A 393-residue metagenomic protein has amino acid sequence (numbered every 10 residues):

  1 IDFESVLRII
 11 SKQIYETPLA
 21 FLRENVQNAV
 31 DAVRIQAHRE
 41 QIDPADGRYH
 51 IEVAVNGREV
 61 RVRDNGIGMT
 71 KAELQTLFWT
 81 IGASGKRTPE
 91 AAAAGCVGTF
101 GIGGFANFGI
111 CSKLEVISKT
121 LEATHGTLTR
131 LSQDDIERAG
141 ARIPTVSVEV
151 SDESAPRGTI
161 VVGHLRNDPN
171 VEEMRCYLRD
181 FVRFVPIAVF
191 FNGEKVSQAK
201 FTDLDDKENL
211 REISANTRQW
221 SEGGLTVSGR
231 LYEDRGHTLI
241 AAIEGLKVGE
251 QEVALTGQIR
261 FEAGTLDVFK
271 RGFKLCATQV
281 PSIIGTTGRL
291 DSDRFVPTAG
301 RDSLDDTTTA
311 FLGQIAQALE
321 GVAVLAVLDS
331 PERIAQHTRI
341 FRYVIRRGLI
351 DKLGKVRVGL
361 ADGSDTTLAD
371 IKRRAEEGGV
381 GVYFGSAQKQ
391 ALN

Functional and structural regions predicted by a protein language model:
I1-L165, H337, F341, V358 (+3 more regions): GHKL (Bergerat-fold) ATPase N-terminal catalytic module, capturing the glycine-rich phosphate-binding loop and acidic
H50-E52, R179, T287: Short, surface-exposed charged micro-motifs
V97-F100, V196-R211, F311, R333-L349: Amphipathic alpha-helical surface "interface" segments used for docking/oligomerization or membrane association within
L165-V171: Short, polar/flexible loop-turn hinges at active-site or ligand-entry regions and domain interfaces
E172-C176, V185-S303, D362-E376, G385-Q388: GHKL/Histidine-kinase-like ATPase module
A242, L246, Q279-V280, R301 (+2 more regions): Alpha-helical structural signal with a strong bias for long, charge-/Ser/Thr/Gly-rich, low-complexity C-terminal tracts
D306-V324: Short secondary-structure subsegments characteristic of cysteine-rich extracellular domains
